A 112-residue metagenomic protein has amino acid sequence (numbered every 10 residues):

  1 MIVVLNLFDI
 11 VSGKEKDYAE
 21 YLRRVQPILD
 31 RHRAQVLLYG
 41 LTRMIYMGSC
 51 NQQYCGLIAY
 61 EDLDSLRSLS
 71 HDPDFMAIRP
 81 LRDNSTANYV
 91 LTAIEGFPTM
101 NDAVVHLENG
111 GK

Functional and structural regions predicted by a protein language model:
M1-Y54, A59-H71, T92-K112: Short S/T/G/P-rich N-terminal loop/turn motif that feeds into the first structured element of a domain
M76-N84, Y89: C-terminal structural segments of small proteins and small subunits
